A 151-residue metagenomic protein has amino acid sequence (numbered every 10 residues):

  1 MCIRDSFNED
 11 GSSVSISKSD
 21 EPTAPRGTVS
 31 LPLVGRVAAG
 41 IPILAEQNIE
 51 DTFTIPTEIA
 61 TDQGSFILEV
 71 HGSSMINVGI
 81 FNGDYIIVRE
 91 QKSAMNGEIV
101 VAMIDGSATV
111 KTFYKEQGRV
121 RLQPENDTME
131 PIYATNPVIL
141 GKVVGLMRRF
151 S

Functional and structural regions predicted by a protein language model:
R4-N77, F81, K115, R119 (+1 more regions): Short, positionally conserved secondary-structure boundary motifs
S19-T23, I67, H71-S151: C-terminal regulatory/effector modules of DNA-binding transcriptional regulators
